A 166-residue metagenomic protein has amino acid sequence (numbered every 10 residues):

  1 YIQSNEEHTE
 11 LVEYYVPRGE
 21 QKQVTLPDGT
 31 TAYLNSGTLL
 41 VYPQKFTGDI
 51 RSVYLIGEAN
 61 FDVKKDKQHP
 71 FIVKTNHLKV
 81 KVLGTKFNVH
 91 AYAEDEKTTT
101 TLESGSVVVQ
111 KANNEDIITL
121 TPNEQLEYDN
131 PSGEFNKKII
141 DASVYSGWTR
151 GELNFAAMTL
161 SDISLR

Functional and structural regions predicted by a protein language model:
Y1-R166: A residue-level detector for the "anchor" residue at the start of short, highly conserved motifs
